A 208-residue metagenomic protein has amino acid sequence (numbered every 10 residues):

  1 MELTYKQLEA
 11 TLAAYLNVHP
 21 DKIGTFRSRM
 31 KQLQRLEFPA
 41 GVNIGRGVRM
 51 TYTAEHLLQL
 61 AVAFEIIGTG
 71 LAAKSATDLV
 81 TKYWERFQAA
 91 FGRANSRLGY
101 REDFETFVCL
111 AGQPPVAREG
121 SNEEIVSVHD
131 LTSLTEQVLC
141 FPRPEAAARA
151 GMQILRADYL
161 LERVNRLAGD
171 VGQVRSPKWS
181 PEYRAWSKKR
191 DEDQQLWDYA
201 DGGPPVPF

Functional and structural regions predicted by a protein language model:
M1-Q32: Polyanion-binding surface elements
M1-Y5, F87-F208: Low-complexity intrinsically disordered segments
H19, I23-F26, G45, M50 (+1 more regions): Alpha-helix N-cap/helix-initiation sites
M30-L36, Y52: Basic amphipathic alpha-helical segments that dock to polyanions
Q34-I44: A short, conserved structural fragment
V42-V62: Short helix-start
R46-R49, I67, A94-N95: Short secondary-structure capping micro-motifs at structural edges
E55-T81: A short, Lys/Arg-enriched interface patch at domain edges and termini
